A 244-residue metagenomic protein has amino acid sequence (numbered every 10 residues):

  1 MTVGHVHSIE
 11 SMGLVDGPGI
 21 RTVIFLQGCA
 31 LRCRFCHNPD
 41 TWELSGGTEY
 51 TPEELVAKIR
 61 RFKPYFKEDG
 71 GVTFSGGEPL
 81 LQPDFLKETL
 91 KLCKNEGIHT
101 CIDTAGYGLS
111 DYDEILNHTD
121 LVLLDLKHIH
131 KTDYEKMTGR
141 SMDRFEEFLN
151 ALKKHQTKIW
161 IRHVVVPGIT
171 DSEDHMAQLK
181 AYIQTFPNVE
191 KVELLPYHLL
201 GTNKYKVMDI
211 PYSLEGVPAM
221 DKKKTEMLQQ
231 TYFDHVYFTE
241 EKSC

Functional and structural regions predicted by a protein language model:
M1-V15, P167-C244: Auxiliary Fe-S-binding modules of radical SAM enzymes
T2, S8, L14-Y50: Canonical Radical SAM [4Fe-4S] cluster-binding loop centered on the CxxxCxxC motif and its immediate flanking residues
I9, Q27, P39, K127-I129 (+1 more regions): Generic beta-structure capping elements
G17, F35, L44, P83 (+2 more regions): Generic domain-boundary/flexible-linker signal
D40-L44, E135-S141, M208-V217: Short glycine-enriched, charge-decorated loop/helix-capping segments at active-site entrances that position
E49, G139-M142, A219-K222: Short, conserved loop/turn and helix-capping segments at secondary-structure boundaries that abut family-defining
V56, R60-P64, E68-G71, G76 (+2 more regions): Conserved AdoMet/S-adenosylmethionine-binding subsite of the radical SAM
